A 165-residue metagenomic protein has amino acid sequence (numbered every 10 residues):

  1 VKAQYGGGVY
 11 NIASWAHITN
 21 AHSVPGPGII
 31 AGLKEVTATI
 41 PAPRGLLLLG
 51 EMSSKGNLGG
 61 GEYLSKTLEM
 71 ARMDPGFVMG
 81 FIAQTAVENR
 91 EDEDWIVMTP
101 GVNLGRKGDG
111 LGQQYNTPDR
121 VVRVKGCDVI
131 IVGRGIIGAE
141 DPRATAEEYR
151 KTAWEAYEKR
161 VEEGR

Functional and structural regions predicted by a protein language model:
V1-I96, N103-K107: Conserved anion-binding
A3-V9, K107-G126, A144-Y149: Catalytic cores of alpha/beta
G28, E62, K66, Q113-N116 (+2 more regions): Conserved active-site and cofactor/substrate-binding residues in soluble primary-metabolism enzymes
Q84, G133-R134: Acidic carboxylate-rich catalytic motifs and surrounding loops in phosphoryl-/glycosyl-chemistry enzymes
D94, D109, N116, E158-R165: N-terminal amphipathic alpha-helix/helix-capping segment at the start of soluble metabolic enzymes
M98-T99, V129-G133: Conserved active-site loop/cleft motifs that coordinate metal ions or position small ligands
R123-V124, R134-R165: C-terminal helical cap(s) of enzyme catalytic domains, especially alpha/beta-barrels
